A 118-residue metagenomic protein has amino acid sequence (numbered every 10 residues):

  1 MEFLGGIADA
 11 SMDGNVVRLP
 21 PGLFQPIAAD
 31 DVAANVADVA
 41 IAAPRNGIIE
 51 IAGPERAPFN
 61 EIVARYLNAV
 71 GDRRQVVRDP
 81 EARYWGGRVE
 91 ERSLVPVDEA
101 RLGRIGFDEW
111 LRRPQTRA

Functional and structural regions predicted by a protein language model:
M1-Q75, D79-Y84: Oxidoreductase cofactor-interface core, primarily capturing Rossmann-like NAD(P)-dependent enzymes
R56, E61-A118: Mobile cap/lid helix-loop segments that border enzyme active or cofactor-binding sites and regulate substrate access
